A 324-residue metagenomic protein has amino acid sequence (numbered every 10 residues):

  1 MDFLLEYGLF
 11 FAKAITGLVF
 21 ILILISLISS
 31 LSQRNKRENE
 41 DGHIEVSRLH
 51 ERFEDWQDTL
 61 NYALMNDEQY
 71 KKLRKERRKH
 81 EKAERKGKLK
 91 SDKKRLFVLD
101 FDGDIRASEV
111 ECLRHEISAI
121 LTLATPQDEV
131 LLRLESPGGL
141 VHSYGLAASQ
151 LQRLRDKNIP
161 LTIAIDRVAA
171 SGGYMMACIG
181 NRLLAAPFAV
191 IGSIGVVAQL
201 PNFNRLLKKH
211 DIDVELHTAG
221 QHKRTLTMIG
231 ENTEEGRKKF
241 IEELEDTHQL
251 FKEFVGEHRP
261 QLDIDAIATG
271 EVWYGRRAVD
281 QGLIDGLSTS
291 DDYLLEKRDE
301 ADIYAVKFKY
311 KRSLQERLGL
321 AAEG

Functional and structural regions predicted by a protein language model:
M1-T162, R167-A169, R182-A186, V197-G324: N-terminal organellar transit peptides
G173: DNA breakage-rejoining catalytic core of tyrosine-based enzymes
M176-R182: Alpha-helix C-terminal capping segments
